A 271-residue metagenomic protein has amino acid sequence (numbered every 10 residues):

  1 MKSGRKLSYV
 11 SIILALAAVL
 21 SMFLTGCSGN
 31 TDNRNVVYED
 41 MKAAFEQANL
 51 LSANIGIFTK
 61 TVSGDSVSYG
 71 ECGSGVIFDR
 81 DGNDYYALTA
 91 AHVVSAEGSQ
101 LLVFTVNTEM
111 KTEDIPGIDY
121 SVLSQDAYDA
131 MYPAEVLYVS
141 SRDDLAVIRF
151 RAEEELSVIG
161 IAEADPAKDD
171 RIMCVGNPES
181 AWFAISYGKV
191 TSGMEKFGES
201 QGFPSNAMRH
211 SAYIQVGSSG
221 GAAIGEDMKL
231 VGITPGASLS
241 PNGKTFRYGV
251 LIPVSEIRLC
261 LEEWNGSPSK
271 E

Functional and structural regions predicted by a protein language model:
K2-I13: Bacterial N-terminal signal peptides that target proteins for export
F23-G26: C-terminal motif of bacterial Sec signal peptides marking the signal peptidase cleavage site
T31-N33, V37-A44, V106, M110-S121 (+1 more regions): C-terminal cap/linker of serine protease catalytic domains
Y38-M41, F58-A90, Y132, I185 (+2 more regions): A conserved glycine-rich beta-strand in the N-terminal activation segment of trypsin-fold
K42-A44, V76-I77, E135-L137, F150-W182: Active-site substrate-binding loop(s) of clan PA
L51, I55-D65, R151-S157, A184-W264: Active-site region of chymotrypsin-like
R80-S141, R247: Catalytic-histidine neighborhood of serine endopeptidases, predominantly the chymotrypsin-like S1/PA family
